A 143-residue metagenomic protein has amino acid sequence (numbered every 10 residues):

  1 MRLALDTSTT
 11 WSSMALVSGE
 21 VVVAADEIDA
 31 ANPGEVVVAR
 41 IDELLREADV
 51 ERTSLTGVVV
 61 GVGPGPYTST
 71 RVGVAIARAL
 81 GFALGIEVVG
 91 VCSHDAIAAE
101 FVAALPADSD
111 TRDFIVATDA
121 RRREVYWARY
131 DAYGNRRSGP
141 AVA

Functional and structural regions predicted by a protein language model:
M1-P64: N-terminal beta-alpha supersecondary unit
L5-S8, R40-I41, V62-G63, T70 (+3 more regions): Fold-independent oxyanion-binding glycine-rich loops and adjacent beta-strand/coil segments at enzyme active sites
W11, P66, R122-E124: Glycine-rich nucleotide phosphate-binding loop and flanking beta-alpha elements of Rossmann-like dinucleotide-binding
V21-V22, D26-N32, E87-A143: Surface "functional belts" at beta-alpha junctions
V36-A39, A75, A79, A96: Short amphipathic alpha-helical face segments that pack within enzyme cores and frequently flank/anchor catalytic
L44-A48, A83, F101: Stable alpha-helical structural segments in soluble proteins, enriched in small hydrophobic residues
V59-G90: DPxDG-like acidic metal-binding loop motif
